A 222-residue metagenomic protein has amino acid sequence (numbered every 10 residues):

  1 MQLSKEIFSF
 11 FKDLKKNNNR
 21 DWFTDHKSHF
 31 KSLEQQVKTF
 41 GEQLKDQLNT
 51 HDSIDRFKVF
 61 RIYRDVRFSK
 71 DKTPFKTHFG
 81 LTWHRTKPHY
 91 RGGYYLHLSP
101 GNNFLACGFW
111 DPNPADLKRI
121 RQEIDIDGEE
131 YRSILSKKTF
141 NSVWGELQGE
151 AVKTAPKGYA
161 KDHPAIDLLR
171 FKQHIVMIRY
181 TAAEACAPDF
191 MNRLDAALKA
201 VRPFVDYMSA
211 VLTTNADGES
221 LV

Functional and structural regions predicted by a protein language model:
M1-D13, R20, V37-G41, S136 (+1 more regions): Long, solvent-exposed, polar/charged low-complexity segments
F8, K12-I62: Active-site acidic/histidine clusters and adjacent loop/turn architecture that either coordinate catalytic ions
H26-L33, F109, I120, I124 (+1 more regions): Short histidine-centered catalytic/ligand-binding loop motif
N49-G93: Hydrophobic/aromatic-rich structural module bridging two neighboring secondary-structure elements via a short loop
R85, F109, I178-Y180: Short, structured patches in soluble enzyme cores that scaffold and shape functional sites
P88-R91, P100-F104: Coil-to-beta-strand transition motifs
G101-Y159: Compact, glycine/acidic-enriched structural inserts
